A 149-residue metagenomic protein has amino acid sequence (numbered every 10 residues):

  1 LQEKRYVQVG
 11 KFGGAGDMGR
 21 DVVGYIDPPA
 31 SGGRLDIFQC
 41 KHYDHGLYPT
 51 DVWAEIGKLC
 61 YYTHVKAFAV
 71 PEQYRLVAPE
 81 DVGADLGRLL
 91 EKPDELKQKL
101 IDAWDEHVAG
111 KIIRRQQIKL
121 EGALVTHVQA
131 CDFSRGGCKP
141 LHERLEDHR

Functional and structural regions predicted by a protein language model:
L1-M18, V23-R149: Mixed-charge (Asp/Glu-Lys/Arg
